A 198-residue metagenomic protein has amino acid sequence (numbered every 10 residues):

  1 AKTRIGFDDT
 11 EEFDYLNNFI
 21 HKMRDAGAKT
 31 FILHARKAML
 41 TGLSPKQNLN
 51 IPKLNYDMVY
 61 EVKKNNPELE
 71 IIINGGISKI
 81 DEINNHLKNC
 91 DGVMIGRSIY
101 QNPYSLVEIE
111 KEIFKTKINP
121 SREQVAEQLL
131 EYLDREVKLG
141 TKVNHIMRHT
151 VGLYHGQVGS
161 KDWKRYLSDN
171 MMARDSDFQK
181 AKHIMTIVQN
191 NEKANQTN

Functional and structural regions predicted by a protein language model:
A1-I5, I32-K37: Short, structured patches in soluble enzyme cores that scaffold and shape functional sites
T3, M39-G42, L130, M147: General secondary-structure edge motif
F7-D9, F13-H21, A26-T30, L54-I73 (+1 more regions): Alpha/beta catalytic cores of nucleotide-metabolism and tRNA/nucleoside-modifying enzymes
A35-L49: Glycine-rich, proline-tolerant flexible connector loops at the mouths of alpha/beta enzymes
